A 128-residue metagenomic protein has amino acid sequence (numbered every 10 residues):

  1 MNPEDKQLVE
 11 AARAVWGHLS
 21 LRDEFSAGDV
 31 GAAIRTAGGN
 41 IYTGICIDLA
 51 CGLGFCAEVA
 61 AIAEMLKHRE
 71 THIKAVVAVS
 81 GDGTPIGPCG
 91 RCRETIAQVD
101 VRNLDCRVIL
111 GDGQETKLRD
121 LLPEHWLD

Functional and structural regions predicted by a protein language model:
M1-R22, E70-D128: C-terminal binding/interaction regions
R22-S26, I47: Active-site segments that bind and position negatively charged phosphate/pyrophosphate groups
S26-T36: Short beta-strand scaffold segments in enzyme catalytic cores
A37, K67-E70: Short connector loops/turns at beta-strand edges and beta->alpha or beta->beta junctions
N40-I41: Hydrophobic "anchor" residues
I45-V59: Compact, glycine-rich, soluble single-domain proteins
E58-A60, E64-K67: Feature captures the catalytic cores and cofactor-binding loops of soluble hydro-lyases/lyases that act on carboxylate
